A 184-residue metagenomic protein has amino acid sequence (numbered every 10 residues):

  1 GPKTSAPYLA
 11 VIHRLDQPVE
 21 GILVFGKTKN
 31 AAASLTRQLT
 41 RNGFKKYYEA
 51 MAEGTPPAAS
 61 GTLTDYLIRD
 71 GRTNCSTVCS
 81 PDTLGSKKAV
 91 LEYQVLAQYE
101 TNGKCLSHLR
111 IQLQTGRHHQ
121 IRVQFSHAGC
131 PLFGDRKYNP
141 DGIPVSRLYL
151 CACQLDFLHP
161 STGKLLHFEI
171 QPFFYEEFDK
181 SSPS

Functional and structural regions predicted by a protein language model:
G1-S184: RNA pseudouridine synthases
